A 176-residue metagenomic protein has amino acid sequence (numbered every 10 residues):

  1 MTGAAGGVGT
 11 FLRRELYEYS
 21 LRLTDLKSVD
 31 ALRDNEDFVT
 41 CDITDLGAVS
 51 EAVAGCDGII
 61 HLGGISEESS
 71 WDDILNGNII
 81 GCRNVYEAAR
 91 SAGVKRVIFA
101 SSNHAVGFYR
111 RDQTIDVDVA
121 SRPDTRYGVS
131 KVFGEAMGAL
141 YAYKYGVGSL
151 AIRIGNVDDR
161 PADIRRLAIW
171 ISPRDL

Functional and structural regions predicted by a protein language model:
M1-Y19: N-terminal Rossmann NAD(P)H-binding glycine-rich loop of SDR-like oxidoreductase domains
E18-A31: Conserved glycine-rich Rossmann-like NAD(P)H-binding loop of the short-chain dehydrogenase/reductase
D30, T40-G77: NAD(P)H-binding glycine-rich loop region in Rossmannoid oxidoreductase-like domains and their noncatalytic homologs
T44, D73-N84, S121, V129-V132 (+1 more regions): Glycine-rich NAD(P)-binding loop of the Rossmann-fold in SDR/ketoreductase-type enzymes
I59, S70-V97: NAD(P)-cofactor binding segment of oxidoreductase domains
N76, R110-S149: Catalytic helix-loop patch of NAD(P)-dependent Rossmann-fold dehydrogenases
N84-D124: Conserved Rossmann-fold NAD(P)-dependent oxidoreductase catalytic core, especially the SDR/UDP-sugar
L150-A151, I164-L176: Substrate-positioning beta->alpha
